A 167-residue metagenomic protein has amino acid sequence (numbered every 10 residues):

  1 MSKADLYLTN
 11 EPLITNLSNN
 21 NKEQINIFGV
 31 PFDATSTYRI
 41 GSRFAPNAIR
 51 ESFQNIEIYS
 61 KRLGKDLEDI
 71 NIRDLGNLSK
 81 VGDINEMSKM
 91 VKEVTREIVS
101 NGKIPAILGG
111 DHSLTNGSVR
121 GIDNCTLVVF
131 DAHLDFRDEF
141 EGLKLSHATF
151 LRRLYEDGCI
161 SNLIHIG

Functional and structural regions predicted by a protein language model:
S2-G167: Conserved alpha-helical scaffold segments that buttress catalytic/binding sites
